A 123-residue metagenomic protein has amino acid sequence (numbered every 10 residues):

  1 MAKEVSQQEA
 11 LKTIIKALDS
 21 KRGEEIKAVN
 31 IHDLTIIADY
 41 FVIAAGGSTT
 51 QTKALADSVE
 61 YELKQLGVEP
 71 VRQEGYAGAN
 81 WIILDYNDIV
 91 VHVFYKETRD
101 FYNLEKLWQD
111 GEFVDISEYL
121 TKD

Functional and structural regions predicted by a protein language model:
M1-A2, G46-G47, G67: Short, contiguous strand/loop micro-motifs
M1-A28, H32-D33, T50-A54, Y61 (+2 more regions): Long, contiguous binding/interaction regions
V29-A45, A77-W81: Short, charge-patterned binding micro-sites
A38, I89, Y102: Change "...and in nucleic-acid phosphodiester-cleaving endonucleases..." to "...and in nucleic-acid processing enzymes
I43-T50, N87-V93: Short, charged low-complexity intrinsically disordered segments located at boundaries of structured domains
L55-A56, V68: Active-site-adjacent structural patch at catalytic or cofactor/ligand-binding sites
E62-F94: Mid-chain, well-packed structural core segment of small domains
